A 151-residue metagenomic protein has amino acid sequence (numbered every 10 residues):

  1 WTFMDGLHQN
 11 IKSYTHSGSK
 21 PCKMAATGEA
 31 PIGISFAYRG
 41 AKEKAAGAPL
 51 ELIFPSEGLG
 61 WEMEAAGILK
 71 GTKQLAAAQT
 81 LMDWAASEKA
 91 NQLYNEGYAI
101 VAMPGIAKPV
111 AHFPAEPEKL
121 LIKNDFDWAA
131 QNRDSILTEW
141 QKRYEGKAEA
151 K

Functional and structural regions predicted by a protein language model:
W1-E57: Ligand-binding pocket segment of bilobal, Venus flytrap-like solute-binding proteins
T2-D5, K23, T27, Q79-D83 (+4 more regions): Solvent-exposed, polar/charged alpha-helical surfaces in well-ordered, non-transmembrane soluble domains, broadly
H16-S19, T72-A76, E88, D127-D134: Soluble non-cytosolic domains of exported or imported proteins
Y38-A41, E57-G60, K73, S87-E88: Solvent-exposed loop/turn segments at secondary-structure junctions within structured extracellular/periplasmic domains
E62-Q74, L93-Y94: A bilobed periplasmic-binding-protein/Venus flytrap-type ligand-binding module shared by bacterial periplasmic
W84-A107: Periplasmic-binding protein-like
A111-D125: Short helix/strand-capping connector loops at secondary-structure junctions
K123-K151: Conserved C-terminal helix/tail region of periplasmic/extracytoplasmic solute-binding proteins
